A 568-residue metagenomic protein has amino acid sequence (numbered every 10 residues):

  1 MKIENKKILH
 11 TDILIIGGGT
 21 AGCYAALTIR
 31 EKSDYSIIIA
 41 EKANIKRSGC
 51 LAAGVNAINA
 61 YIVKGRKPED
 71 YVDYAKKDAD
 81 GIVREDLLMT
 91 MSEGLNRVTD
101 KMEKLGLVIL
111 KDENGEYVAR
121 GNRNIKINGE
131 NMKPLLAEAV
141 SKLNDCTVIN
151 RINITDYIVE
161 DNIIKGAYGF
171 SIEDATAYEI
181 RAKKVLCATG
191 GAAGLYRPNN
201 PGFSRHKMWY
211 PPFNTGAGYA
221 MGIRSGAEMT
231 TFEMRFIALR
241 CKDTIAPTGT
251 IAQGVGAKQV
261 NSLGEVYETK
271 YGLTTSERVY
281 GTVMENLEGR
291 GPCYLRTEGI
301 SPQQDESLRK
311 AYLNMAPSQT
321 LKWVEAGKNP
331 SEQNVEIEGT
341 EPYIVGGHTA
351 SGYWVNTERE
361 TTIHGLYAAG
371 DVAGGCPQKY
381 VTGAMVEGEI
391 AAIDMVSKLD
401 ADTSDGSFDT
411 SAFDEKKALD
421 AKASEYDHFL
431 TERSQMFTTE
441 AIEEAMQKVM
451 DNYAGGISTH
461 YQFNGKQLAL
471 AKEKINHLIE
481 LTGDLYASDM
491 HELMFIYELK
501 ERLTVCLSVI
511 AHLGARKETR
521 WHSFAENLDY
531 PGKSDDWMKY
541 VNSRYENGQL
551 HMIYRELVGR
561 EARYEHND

Functional and structural regions predicted by a protein language model:
I8-T11, D174-K184, T362: Core beta-strand elements of the Rossmann-like FAD/NAD(P) dinucleotide-binding domain in flavoenzyme oxidoreductases
I13-I39: N-terminal Rossmann-like FAD-binding beta1-loop-alpha1 element of flavoenzymes
E31-A53: Glycine-rich FAD pyrophosphate-binding loop
N59-M91: Glycine-rich active-site loop/strand segments that organize a redox cofactor
E103-T155, T231-Y380, M385, N452-D568: Mobile, glycine/GP-rich and aromatic-enriched active-site lid/loop segments adjacent to catalytic centers
G129-D156, E160-E179, Y219, S225: Helical element adjacent to the flavin cofactor pocket in flavoenzyme catalytic cores
C187-A246, V381-D394: Glycine-rich loop(s) and the adjacent beta-strand/alpha-helix scaffold that form part
D400-S488: Long, amphipathic alpha-helical stalk/connector segments used for oligomerization, subunit docking, or mechanical
